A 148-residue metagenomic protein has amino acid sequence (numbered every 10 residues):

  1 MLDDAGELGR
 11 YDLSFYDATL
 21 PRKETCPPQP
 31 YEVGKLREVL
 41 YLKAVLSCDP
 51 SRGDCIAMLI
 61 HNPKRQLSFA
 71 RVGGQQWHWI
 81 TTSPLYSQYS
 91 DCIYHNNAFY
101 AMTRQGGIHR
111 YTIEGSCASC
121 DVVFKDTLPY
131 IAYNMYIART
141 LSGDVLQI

Functional and structural regions predicted by a protein language model:
M1-I148: A sequence/structural signal of beta-propeller blade repeats
